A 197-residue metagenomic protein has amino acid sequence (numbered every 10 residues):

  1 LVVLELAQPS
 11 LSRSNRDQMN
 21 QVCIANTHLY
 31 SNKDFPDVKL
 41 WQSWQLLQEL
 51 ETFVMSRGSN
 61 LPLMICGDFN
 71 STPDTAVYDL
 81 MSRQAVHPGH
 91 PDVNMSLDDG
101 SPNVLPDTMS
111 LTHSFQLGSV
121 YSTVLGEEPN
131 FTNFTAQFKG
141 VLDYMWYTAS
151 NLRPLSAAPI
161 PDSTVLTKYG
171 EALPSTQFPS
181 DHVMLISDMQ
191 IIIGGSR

Functional and structural regions predicted by a protein language model:
L1, N20-Y30, H182: Active-site-proximal beta-strand elements of phosphoester/diester hydrolases
V3-S12, D34, W41-W44, Q48-M64 (+1 more regions): Metal-dependent phosphoester-hydrolase catalytic domains
E5-S10, S14-A25: A structural motif
